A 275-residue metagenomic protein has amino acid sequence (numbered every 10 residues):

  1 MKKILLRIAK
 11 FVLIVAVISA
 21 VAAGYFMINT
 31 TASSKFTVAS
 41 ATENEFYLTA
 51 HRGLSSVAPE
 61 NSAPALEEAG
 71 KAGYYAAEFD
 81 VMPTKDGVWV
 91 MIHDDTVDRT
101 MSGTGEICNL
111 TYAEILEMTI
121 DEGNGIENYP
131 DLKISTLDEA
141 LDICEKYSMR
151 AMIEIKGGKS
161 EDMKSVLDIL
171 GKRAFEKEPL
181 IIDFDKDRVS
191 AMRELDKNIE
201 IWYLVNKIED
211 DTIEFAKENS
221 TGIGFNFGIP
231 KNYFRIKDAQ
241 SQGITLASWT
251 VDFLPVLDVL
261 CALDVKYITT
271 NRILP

Functional and structural regions predicted by a protein language model:
K2-P275: Phosphate-group recognition and catalysis centered on beta-loop-alpha active-site segments
